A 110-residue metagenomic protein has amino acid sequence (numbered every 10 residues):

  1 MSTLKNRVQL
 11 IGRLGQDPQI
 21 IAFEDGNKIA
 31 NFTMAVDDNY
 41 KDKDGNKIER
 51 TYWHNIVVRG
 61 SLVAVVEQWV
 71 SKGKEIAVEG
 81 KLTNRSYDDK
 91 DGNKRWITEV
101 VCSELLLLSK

Functional and structural regions predicted by a protein language model:
M1-K110: Single-stranded nucleic acid-binding surfaces, predominantly the OB-fold ssDNA-binding core
